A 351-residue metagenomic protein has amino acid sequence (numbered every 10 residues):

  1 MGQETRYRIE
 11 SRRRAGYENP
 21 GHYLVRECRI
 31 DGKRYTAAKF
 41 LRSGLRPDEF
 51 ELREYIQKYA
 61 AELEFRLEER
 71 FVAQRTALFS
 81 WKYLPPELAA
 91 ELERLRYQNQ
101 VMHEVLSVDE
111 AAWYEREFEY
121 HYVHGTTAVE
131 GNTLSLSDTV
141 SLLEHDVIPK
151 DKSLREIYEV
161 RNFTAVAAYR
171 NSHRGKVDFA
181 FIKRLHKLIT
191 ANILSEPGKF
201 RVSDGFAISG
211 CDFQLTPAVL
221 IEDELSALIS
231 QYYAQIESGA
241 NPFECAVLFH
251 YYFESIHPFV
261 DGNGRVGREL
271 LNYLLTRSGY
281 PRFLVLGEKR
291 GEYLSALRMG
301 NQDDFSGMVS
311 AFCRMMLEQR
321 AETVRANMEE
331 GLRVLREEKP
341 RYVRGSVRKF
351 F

Functional and structural regions predicted by a protein language model:
M1-D261, R265-F351: FIC/Doc superfamily catalytic core
